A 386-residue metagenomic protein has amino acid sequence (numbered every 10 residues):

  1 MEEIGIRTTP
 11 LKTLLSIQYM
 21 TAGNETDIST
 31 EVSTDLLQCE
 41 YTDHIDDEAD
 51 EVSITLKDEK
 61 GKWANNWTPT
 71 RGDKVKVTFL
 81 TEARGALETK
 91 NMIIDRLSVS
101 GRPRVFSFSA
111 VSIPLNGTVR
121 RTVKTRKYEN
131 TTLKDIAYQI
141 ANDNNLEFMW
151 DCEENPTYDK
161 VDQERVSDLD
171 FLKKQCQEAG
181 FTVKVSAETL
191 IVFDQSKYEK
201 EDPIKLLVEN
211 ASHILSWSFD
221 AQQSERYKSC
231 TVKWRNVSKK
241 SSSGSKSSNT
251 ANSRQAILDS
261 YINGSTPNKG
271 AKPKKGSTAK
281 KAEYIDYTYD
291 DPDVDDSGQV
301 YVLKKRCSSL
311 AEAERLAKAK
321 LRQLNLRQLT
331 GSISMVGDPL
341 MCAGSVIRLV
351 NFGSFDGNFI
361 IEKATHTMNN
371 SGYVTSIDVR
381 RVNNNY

Functional and structural regions predicted by a protein language model:
M1-L115: Assembly/oligomerization scaffold segments
E2-E3, V105, S112-P114, C152-R226: Short beta-strand-centered interaction patches in the first periplasmic/extracellular domains of large envelope
C39-T70, L215-Y386: An acidic/polar, Gly/Ser/Thr-rich interaction patch typically located in mid-to-C-terminal regions of proteins
F79-T81, D194, N351: Conserved "cap/hinge" positions at secondary-structure junctions
N91-S100, S196-E199, I360-Y373: Short, compositionally biased
S100-P103, I113, N130-M149, R306-R315: Glycine-rich, acidic and aromatic/proline-enriched surface loops and short helix-turn segments that act as binding
V105-R120, Y373-Y386: Short solvent-exposed strand/turn elements
N116-R121, I136-Q163: N-terminal export/assembly leaders
